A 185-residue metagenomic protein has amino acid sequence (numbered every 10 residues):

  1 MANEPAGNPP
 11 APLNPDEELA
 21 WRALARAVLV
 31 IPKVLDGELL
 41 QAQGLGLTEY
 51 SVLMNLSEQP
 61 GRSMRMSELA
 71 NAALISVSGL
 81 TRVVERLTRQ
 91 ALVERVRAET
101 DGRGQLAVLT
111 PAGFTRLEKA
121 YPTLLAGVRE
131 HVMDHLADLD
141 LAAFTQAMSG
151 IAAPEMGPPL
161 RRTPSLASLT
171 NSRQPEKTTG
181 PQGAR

Functional and structural regions predicted by a protein language model:
M1-Q43, Q90-L92, N171-R185: N-terminal leader segment of winged-helix/HTH proteins
N3-N8, E85-A143: Charged, amphipathic alpha-helical coiled-coil/dimerization segments
L19, S51, A142: Active-site phosphate/pyrophosphate-handling residues
K33-S76: N-terminal helix-turn-helix DNA-binding core of bacterial DNA-binding proteins
M66, V84-E85: Short, hydrophobic-biased segments on the C-terminal half of alpha helices that form "recognition helices"
E118-R185: Terminal interaction helix/tail motif
